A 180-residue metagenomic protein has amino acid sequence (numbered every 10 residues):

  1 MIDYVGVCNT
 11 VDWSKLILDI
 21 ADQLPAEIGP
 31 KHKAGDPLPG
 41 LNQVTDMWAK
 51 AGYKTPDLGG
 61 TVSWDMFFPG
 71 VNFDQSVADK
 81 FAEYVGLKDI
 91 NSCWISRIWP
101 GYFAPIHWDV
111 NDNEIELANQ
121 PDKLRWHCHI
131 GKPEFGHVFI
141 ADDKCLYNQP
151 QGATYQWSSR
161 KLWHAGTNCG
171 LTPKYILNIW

Functional and structural regions predicted by a protein language model:
M1-D89: Non-heme Fe(II)/2-oxoglutarate
I2, D122-L124, P173-Y175: Residues at beta-strand starts and edge strands
N72-F81, A104-I115: Short acidic (Asp/Glu) patches
E83-W108: A short glycine-rich, His/Asp/Glu-containing loop-to-beta-strand
D89-I90, I106-R125: A short beta-loop-beta micro-motif enriched in histidine and acidic residues
R97-W99, E116-G136: Short, conserved beta-strand element in jelly-roll/cupin
P133-W180: Catalytic core of Fe(II)/2-oxoglutarate
